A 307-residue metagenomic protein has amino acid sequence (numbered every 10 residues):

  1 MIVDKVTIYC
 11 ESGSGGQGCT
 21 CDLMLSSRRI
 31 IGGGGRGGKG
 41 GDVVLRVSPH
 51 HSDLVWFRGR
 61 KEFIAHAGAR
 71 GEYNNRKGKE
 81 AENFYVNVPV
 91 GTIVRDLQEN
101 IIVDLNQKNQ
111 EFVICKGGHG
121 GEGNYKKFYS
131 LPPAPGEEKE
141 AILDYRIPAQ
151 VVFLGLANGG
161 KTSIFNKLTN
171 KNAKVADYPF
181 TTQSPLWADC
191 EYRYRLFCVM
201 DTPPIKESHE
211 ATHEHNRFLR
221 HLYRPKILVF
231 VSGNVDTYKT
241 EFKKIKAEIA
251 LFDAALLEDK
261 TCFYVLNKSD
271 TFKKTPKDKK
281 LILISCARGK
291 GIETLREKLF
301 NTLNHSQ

Functional and structural regions predicted by a protein language model:
M1-A157, C190-Y192, M200, K298-N304: Conserved P-loop NTPase architecture
G13-S14, H51, I93, H119-G120 (+4 more regions): Conserved nucleotide-binding/hydrolysis micro-motifs of P-loop NTPases
G123, G160-K161, T271-T275, S285-Q307: Conserved GTPase G-domain signal focused on the G5
D144, P148, K167-T182, Y194-R217 (+1 more regions): Switch II (G3) loop of P-loop NTPases
V151-L168, Q183: Glycine-rich phosphate-binding P-loop
W187: Anionic-ligand binding region
C190-L196, E214-L283, R288, L303: Conserved C-terminal guanine-recognition region of P-loop GTPase G domains, centered on the G4
